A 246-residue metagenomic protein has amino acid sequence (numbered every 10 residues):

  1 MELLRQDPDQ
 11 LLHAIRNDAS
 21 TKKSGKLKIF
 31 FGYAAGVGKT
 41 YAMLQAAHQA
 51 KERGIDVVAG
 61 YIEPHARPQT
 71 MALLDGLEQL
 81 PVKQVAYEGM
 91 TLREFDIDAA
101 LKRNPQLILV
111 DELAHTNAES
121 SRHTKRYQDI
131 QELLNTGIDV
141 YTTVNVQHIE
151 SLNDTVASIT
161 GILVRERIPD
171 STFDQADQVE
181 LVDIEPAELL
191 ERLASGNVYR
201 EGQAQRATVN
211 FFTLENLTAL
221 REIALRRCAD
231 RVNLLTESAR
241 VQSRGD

Functional and structural regions predicted by a protein language model:
M1-F30, L225: Extreme N-terminal, non-catalytic leader segments that precede Walker-type/kinase nucleotide-binding cores
Q6, P169-D174, Q178-D246: C-terminal accessory "lid"/substrate-recognition subdomains
S24-K102: Conserved P-loop
D56, N104-L107, T136-T142: Loop/turn-to-beta-strand initiation segments
E63-P68, A114-H115, V140, V146-S151 (+1 more regions): Conserved nucleotide-binding/hydrolysis micro-motifs of P-loop NTPases
E112-Y127, S151-D154: Conserved ATPase-coupling elements of RecA-like P-loop NTPase cores
T124, V156-S171, N197-E201: A short alpha->loop->secondary-structure connector
K125-N145: Substrate-engagement module of ASCE P-loop NTPases
